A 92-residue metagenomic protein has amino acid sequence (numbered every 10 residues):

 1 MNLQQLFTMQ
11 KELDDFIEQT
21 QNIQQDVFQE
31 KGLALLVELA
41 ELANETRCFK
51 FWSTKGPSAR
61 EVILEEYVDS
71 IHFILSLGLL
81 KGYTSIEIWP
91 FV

Functional and structural regions predicted by a protein language model:
M1-V92: Flexible "arm" and connector segments at domain edges
